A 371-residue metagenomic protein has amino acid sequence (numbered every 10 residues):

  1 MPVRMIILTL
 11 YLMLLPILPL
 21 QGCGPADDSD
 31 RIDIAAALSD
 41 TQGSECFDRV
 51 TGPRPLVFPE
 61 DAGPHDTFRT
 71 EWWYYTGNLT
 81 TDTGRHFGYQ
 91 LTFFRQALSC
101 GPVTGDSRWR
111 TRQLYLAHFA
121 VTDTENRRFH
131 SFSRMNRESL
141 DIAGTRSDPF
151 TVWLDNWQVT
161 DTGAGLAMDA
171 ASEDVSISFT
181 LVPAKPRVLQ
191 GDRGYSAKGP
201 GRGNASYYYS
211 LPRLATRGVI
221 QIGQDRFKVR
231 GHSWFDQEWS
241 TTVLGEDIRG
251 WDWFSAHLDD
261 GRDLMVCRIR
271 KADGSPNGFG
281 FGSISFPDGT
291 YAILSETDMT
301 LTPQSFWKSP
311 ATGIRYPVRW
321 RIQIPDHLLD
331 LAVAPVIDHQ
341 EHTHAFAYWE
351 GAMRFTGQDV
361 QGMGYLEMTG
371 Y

Functional and structural regions predicted by a protein language model:
M1-V3: N-terminal secretory signal peptides that target proteins for export/translocation
I7-P19: Bacterial N-terminal signal peptides
C23-Y371: Structured soluble/peripheral alpha/beta segments that form catalytic or ligand/cofactor-binding pockets
